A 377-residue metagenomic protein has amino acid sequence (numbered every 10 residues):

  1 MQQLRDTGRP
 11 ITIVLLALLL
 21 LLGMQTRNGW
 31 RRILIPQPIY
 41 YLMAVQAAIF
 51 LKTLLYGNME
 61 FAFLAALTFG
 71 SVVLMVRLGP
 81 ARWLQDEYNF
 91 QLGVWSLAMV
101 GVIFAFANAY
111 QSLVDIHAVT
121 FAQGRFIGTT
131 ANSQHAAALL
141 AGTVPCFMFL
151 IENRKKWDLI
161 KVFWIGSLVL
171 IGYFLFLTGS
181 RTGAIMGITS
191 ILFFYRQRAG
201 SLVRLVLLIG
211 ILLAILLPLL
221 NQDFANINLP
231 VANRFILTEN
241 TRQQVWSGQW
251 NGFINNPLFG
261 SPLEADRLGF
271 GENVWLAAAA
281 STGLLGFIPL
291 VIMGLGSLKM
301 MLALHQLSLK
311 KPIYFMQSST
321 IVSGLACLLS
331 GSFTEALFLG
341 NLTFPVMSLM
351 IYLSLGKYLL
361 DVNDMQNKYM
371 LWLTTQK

Functional and structural regions predicted by a protein language model:
M1-L54, E87-Q91, W95, I151-I160 (+2 more regions): Transmembrane signal-anchor hairpin modules in multi-pass inner-membrane enzymes, especially those that act on
R9-L19, F63-R77, Q111, Q134-L150 (+4 more regions): Hydrophobic core segments of transmembrane alpha-helices in multi-pass, intramembrane catalytic enzymes
A17-W30, A44-V45, I49-F106, C146 (+1 more regions): Transmembrane alpha-helical segments and their membrane-water interfaces
L18-L19, I321-G331, A336-K377: Transmembrane alpha-helices of multi-pass inner-membrane enzymes
F50, Q91-A118, A131-Q197, L295-A303 (+1 more regions): Alpha-helical transmembrane segments of multi-pass inner-membrane proteins
Q123-F126, A214-S247, A265-D266: Flexible juxtamembrane loops connecting transmembrane helices in multi-pass membrane enzymes that build or modify
D158, Y195-R196, L284-L329, V362: Hydrophobic transmembrane alpha-helices and their immediate junctions
I236-A278, T282-P289: TM-adjacent membrane-interface loops and short helices in multi-pass inner/ER membrane proteins
